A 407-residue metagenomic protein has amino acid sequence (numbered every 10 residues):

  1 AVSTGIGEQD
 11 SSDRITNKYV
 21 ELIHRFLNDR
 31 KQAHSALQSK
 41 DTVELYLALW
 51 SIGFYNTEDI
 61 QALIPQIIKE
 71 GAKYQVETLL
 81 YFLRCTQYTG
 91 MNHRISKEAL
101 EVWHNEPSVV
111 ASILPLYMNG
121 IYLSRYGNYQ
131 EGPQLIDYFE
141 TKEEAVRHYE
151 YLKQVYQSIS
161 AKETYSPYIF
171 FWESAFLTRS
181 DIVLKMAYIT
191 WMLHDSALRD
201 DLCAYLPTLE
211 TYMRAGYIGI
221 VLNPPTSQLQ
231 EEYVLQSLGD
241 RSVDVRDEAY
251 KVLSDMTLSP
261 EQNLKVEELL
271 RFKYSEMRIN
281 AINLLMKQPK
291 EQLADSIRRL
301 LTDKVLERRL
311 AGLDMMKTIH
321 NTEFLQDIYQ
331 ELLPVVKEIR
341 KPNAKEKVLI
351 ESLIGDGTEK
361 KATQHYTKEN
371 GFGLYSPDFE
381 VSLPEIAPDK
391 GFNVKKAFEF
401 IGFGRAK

Functional and structural regions predicted by a protein language model:
A1, L27-A36, E58-I67, V76-E77 (+11 more regions): Amphipathic alpha-helical scaffolding segments comprising HEAT/armadillo-like alpha-solenoid repeats
A1-Q9, R14-H24, Y46-Y55, P65-Q66 (+12 more regions): Structural detector for internal amphipathic alpha-helices that build alpha-solenoid repeat scaffolds
V2-L152, T363-K407: Non-catalytic protein-protein interaction scaffold segments in large eukaryotic complex-forming proteins
E8, D29, Y55, E70 (+9 more regions): Surface-exposed polar/charged interaction patches
S12, D41, G71-A72, L209-T211 (+4 more regions): Short inter-helical turns and helix N-cap capping residues of alpha-solenoid HEAT/ARM repeat scaffolds
E106-P107, K142, H148, D240 (+3 more regions): Secondary-structure junction/capping motif
L114, S166, N223-P224, Q288 (+4 more regions): Intrinsic-disorder/low-complexity coil detector
I328-L383: Eukaryotic acidic, Ser/Thr-rich intrinsically disordered low-complexity regions
